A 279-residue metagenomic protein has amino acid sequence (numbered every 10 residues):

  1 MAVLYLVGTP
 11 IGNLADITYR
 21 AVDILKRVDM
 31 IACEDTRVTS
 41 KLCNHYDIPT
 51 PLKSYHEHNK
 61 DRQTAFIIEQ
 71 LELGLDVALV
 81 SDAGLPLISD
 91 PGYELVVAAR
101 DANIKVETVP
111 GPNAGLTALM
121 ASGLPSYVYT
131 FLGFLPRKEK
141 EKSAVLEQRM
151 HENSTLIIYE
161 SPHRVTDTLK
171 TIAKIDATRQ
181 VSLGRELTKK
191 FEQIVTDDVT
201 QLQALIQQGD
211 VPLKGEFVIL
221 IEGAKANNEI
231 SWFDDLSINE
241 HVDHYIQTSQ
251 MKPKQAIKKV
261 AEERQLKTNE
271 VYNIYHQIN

Functional and structural regions predicted by a protein language model:
M1-Y55: Glycine-rich, flexible N-terminal cofactor/catalytic loop recognition
V3-L4, G74-A78, S154-T155: Loop/turn-to-beta-strand initiation segments
I11-G12, D82-P86, P162-R164, A224-A226: Short glycine-rich anion-binding loops that position phosphate/pyrophosphate groups of nucleotides and phosphorylated
L25-I31, N103-E107, T155-L156: Short active-site oxyanion
C33, T108-G111, I158, L183: General beta-strand structural signal in soluble alpha/beta enzymes
Y55-D61, L135-K138: Conserved helicase motor
E94-E152: Class I SAM-dependent methyltransferase SAM-binding "motif I" and its flanking Rossmann-like core
T155, P162-N279: A contiguous loop/helix-start segment that scaffolds small-molecule binding in enzyme catalytic cores
